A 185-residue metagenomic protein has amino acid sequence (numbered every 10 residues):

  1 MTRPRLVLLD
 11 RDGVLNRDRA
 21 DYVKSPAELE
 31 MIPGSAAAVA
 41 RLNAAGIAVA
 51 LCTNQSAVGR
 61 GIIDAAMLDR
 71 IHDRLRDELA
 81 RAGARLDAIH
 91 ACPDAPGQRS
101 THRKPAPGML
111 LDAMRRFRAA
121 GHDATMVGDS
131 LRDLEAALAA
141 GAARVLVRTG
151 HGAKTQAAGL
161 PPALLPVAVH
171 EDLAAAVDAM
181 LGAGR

Functional and structural regions predicted by a protein language model:
M1-A50: Active-site neighborhood of HAD-like aspartate-dependent phosphohydrolases
P26-M31, I63-R70, K104-P105: Alpha-helix N-cap and loop-to-helix initiation/capping positions
S35, V39-H72, A84-Q98, A137: Substrate-recognition element of Asp-dependent hydrolases with the DxDx(T/V) motif
N54-Q55, R148-H151, L173: Short secondary-structure boundary segments
L75-A80, M114: Conserved hydrophobic residues forming the short capping helix/wall of the S-adenosyl-L-methionine
T101-L134: Conserved Lys-Pro-Asp/Glu-containing loop-to-beta segment of HAD-superfamily phosphomonoesterases, centered on
M126-A168: Acidic, Mg2+-coordinating phosphoryl-transfer loop and its flanking beta/alpha structural elements, shared across
V167-D172, A176: Short acidic-hydrophobic, aromatic-tinged amphipathic segments that line or gate anion-handling sites
